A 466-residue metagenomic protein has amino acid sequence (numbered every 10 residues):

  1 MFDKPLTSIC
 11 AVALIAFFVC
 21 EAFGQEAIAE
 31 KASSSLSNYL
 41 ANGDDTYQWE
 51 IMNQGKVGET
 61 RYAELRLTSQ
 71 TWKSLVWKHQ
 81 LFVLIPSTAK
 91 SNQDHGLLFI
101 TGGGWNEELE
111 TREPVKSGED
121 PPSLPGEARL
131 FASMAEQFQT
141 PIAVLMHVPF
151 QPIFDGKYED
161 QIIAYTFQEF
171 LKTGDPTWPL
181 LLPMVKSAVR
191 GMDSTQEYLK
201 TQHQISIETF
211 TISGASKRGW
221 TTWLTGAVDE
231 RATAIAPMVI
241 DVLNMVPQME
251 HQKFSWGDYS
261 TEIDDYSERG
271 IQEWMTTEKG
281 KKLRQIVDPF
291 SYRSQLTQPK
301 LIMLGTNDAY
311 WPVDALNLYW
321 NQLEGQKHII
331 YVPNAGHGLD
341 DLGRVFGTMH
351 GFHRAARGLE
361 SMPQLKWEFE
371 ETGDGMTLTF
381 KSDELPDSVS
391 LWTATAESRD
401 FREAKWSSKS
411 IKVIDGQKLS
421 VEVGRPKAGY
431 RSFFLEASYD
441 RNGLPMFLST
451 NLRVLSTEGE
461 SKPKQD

Functional and structural regions predicted by a protein language model:
L40-A89, L145, P176-L182: N-terminal cap/lid segment of alpha/beta-hydrolase-fold proteins
Q80-V83, Q93-G103: Short beta-strand element of the alpha/beta-hydrolase
W105-S123, A132-V189, V242-S255: Cap/lid segment of the alpha/beta-hydrolase catalytic domain
L171-S216, A232: Gly/Ser-rich "nucleophile elbow"/oxyanion-hole loop immediately N-terminal to the catalytic nucleophile in hydrolases
L224-E273, Y331-N334, L339-G343: Hydrolase active-site cap/lid region
L296, I302-L304: Short beta-strand/loop motif that positions the catalytic acidic residue of the alpha/beta-hydrolase fold
A309-A315: Conserved alpha/beta-hydrolase "acid-adjacent" motif
G351-T393, S408-G416: Surface beta-strand/loop "capping" patches
